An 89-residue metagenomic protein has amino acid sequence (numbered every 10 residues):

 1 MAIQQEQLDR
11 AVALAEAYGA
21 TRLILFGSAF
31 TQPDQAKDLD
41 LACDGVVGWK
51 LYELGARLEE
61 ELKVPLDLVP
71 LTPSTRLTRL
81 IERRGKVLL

Functional and structural regions predicted by a protein language model:
M1-I24, F30-A36, D44-L89: Catalytic core of pol beta-like nucleotidyltransferases
